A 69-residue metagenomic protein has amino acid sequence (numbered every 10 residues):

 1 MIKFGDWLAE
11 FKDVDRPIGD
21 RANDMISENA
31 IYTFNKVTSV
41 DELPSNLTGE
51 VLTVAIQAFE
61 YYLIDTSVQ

Functional and structural regions predicted by a protein language model:
M1-A9, I31-L43: Generic structural signal for short, solvent-exposed loop/turn connectors between secondary structure elements
M1-N23: N-terminal acidic leader/helix
I2, D6, S27, V54-Q57: Alpha-helical structural elements
V14, S27-E28, Y61-D65: A short structural micro-motif
I18-V37: A short, compositionally biased N-terminal segment around positions ~18-40 that is enriched in charged/polar residues
F34-V68: Short, charge-rich amphipathic interface segments used for partner binding and complex assembly
